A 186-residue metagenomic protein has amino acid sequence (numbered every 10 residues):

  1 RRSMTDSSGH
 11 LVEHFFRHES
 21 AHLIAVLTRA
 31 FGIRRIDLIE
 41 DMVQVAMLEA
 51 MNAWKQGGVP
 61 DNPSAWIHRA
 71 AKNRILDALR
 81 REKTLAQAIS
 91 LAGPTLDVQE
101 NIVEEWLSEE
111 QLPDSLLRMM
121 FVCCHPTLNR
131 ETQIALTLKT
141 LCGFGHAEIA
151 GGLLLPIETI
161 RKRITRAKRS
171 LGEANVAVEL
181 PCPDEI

Functional and structural regions predicted by a protein language model:
M4, C142-T159: Helix-turn-helix DNA-binding module
T5-H14, I24-V43, A53-D61, I157-E158 (+1 more regions): Short, charged helix-capping/linker segments at alpha-helix termini
H10, G93-M119: Acidic, proline/glycine-rich intrinsically disordered inter-domain spacer in sigma factors
L23, L27, I67, A71-L79: Hydrophobic-face residues of short alpha-helical interaction/recognition segments
D41-L48, D61-N73, K162: Structural recognition of an alpha-helix C-terminal capping motif at a helix-to-coil junction
H68, A78-E100, E179: Short, basic/polar amphipathic helix motif occurring as a linker/hinge flanking DNA-binding modules in transcription
T127-F144: Short amphipathic alpha helix immediately N-terminal
L153-A174: DNA-recognition helix of helix-turn-helix
